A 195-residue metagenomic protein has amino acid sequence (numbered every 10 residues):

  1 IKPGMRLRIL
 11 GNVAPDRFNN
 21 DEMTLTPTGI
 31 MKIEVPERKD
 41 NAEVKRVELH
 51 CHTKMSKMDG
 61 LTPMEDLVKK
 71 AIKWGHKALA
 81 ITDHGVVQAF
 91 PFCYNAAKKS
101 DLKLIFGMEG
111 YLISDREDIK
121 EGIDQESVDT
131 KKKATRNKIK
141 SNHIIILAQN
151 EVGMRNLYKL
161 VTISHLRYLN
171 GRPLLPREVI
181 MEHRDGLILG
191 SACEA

Functional and structural regions predicted by a protein language model:
I1-A195: Phosphodiester-processing cores and adjacent nucleic acid-binding clamps
